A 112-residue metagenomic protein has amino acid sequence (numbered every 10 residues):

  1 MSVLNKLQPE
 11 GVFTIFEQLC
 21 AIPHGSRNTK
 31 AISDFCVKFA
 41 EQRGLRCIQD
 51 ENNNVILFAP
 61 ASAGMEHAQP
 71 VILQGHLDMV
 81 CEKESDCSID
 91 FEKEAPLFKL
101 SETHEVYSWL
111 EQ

Functional and structural regions predicted by a protein language model:
M1-I22: N-terminal hydrophobic or amphipathic helices/low-complexity stretches enriched in small/hydrophobic/Pro/Gly
S2, S26, S33, C47 (+4 more regions): Generic serine detector
F13-F16, F35, F39, F58 (+2 more regions): Phenylalanine-focused residue identity feature
G25-I72: A non-catalytic alpha/beta surface segment that caps or lines the substrate-entry region of metallo-dependent hydrolase
E66-Q112: Active-site metal-coordination/substrate-binding segment of hydrolases, especially metallo-dependent peptidases
